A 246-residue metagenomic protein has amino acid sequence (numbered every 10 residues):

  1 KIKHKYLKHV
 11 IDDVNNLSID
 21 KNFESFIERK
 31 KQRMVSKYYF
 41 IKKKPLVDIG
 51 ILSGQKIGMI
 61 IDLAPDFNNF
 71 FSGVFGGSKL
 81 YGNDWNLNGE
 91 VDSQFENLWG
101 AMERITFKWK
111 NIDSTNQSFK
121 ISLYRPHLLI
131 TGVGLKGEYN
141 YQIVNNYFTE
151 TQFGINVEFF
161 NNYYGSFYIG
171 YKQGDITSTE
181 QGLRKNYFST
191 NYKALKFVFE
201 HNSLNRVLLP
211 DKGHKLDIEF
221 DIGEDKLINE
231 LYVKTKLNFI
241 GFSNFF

Functional and structural regions predicted by a protein language model:
K1-I2, Y187: A generic short alpha-helical patch detector that favors 3-5-residue windows in or near N-terminal regions
I2-L17: N-terminal periplasmic "start-of-domain" segments of outer-membrane beta-barrel proteins
V10, V14, K30-R33, K37 (+2 more regions): Generic, well-ordered alpha-helical scaffold segments in large soluble proteins
I11, Y139, F220-I222: Short, histidine-centered active-site or binding-site loop motifs used for metal coordination, general acid-base
L17-D20, K185-S189, D225-I228, G241-S243: Hydrophobic alpha-helical scaffolding
K21-D217, V233: Gram-negative/organellar outer-membrane beta-barrel architecture
N161, G165, H214-E224, E230-F246: Transmembrane beta-barrel strand/turn architecture of Gram-negative outer membrane proteins
